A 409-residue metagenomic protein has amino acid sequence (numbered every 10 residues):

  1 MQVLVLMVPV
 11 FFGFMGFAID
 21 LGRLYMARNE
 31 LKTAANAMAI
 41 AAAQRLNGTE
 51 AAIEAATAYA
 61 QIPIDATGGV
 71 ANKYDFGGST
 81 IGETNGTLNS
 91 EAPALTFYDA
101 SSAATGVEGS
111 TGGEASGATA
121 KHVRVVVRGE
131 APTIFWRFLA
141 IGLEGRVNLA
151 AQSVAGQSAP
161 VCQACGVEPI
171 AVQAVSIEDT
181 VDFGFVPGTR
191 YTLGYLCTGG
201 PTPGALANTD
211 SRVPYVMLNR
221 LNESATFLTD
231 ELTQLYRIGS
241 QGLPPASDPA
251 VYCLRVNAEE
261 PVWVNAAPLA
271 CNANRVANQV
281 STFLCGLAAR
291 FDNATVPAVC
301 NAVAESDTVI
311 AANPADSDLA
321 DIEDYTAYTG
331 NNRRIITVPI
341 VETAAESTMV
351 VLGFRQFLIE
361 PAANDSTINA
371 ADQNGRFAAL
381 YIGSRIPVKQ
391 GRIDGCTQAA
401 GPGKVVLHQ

Functional and structural regions predicted by a protein language model:
M1-D65, V338: Alpha-helical assembly-interface signal, strongest on the long, hydrophobic N-terminal helix that forms
G48-A51, T67-S79: Surface-exposed patches in mature extracellular/periplasmic domains of secreted proteins
I53-T57, N72, T80-E83, T87-A94 (+2 more regions): N-linked glycosylation sequons
G129: Glycine-/small-residue-rich beta->alpha transition segments that form the dinucleotide
